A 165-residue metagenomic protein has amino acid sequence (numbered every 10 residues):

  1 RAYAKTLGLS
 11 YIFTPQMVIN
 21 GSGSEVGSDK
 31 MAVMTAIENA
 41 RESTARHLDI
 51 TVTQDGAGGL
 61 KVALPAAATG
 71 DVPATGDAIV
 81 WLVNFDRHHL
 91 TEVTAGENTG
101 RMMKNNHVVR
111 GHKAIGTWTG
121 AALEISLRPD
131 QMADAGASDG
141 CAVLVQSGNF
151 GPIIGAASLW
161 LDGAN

Functional and structural regions predicted by a protein language model:
R1-F13, S22-N165: Short, conserved sequence motifs used for protein processing/export or organelle targeting and for catalysis
M17: Ligand-binding face of N-terminal immunoglobulin V-set domains in extracellular IgSF glycoproteins
